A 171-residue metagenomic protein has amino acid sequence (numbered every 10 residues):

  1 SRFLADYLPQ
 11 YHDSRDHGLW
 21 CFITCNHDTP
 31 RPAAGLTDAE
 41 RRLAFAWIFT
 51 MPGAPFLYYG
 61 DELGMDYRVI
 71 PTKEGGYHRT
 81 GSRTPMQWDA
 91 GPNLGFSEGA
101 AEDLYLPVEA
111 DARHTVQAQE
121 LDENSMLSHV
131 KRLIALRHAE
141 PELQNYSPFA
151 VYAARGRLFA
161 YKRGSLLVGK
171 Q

Functional and structural regions predicted by a protein language model:
S1-F3: Gly/Pro-rich turn-and-neighbor structural signature
A5-Y7, R15-H17, I23, R31-Q171: Loop/helix patches that line or flank the sugar-binding groove of alpha-linked glycan CAZymes
